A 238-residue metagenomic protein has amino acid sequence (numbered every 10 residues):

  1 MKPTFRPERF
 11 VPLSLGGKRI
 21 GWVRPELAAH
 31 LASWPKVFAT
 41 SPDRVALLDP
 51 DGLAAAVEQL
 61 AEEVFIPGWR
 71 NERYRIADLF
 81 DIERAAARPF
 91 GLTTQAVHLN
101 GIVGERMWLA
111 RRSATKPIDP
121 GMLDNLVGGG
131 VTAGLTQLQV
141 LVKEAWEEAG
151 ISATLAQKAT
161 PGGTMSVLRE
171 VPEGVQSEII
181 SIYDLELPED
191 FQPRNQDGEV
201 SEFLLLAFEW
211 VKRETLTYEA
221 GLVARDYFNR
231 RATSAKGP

Functional and structural regions predicted by a protein language model:
M1-M122, G129-E147, I151-R194, R213-P238: N-terminal leader/linker segments that precede catalytic domains of diphosphate-processing enzymes
E199-R213: A hydrophobic, small-residue-rich beta->alpha segment in the mid-to-C-terminal subdomain of diverse proteins
